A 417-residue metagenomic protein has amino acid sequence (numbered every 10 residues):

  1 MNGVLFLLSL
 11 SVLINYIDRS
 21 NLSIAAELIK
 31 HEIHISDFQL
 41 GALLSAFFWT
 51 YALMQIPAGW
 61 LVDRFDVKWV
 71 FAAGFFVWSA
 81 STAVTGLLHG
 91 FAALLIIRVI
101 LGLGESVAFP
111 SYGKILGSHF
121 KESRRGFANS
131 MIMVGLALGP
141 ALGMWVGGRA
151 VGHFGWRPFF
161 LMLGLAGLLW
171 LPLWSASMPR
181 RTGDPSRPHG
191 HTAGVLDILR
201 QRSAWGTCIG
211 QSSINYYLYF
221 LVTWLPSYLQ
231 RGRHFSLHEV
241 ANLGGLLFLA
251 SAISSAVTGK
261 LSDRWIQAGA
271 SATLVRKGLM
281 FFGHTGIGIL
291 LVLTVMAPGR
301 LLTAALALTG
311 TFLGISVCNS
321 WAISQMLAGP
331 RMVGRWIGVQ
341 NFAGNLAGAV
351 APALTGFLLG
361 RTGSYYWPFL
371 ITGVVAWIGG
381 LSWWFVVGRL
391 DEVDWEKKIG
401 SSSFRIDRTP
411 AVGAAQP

Functional and structural regions predicted by a protein language model:
L22-S23, R202-T258, V317, W321: Extracytoplasmic gate region of multi-pass secondary transporters
H34, D66, L87-A93, G104 (+3 more regions): Helix-breaking motifs and short loop linkers at transmembrane-helix boundaries and internal kinks in secondary membrane
L53-A92: Conserved MFS/SLC helix-loop-helix module at the cytosolic interface between two early adjacent transmembrane helices
W69-A83, T273-L291: Structural signature of the two symmetry-related core transmembrane helices
V77, S81-V84, A92-I100, L301-L308: Paired small-residue
I97-L136: Cytoplasmic helix-loop-helix junction between adjacent transmembrane helices in 12-TM secondary transporters
I132-A176: Helix-loop-helix hairpin linking two adjacent transmembrane segments in secondary transporters
R181-C208, G232, D407: Juxtamembrane intracellular "pre-TM" segments in multi-pass secondary transporters
